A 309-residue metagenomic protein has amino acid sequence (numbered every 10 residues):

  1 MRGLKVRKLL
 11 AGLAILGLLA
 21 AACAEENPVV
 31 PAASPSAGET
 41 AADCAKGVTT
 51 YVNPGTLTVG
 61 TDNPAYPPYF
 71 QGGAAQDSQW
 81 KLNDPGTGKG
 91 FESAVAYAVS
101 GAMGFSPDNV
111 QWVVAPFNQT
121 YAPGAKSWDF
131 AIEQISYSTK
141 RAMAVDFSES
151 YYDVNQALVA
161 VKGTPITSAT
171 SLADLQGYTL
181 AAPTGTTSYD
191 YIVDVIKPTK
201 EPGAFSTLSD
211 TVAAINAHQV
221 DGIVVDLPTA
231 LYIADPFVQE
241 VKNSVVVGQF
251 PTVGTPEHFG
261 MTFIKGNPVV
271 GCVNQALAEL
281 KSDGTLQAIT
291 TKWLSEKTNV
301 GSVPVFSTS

Functional and structural regions predicted by a protein language model:
A14, L18, A24-A42: Short, low-complexity, disordered segments immediately C-terminal to signal peptides in bacterial exported proteins
A24, P35-E39, V95, A102 (+4 more regions): Extended ligand-binding regions for polar small-molecule ligands
A37-I132: Extracytoplasmic small-molecule ligand-binding "clamshell" domains of the periplasmic binding protein/Venus flytrap
K46-G47, T187-G203, Q275-S309: Ligand-binding clefts/hinges and TM-proximal coupling segments of bilobed small-molecule sensing domains
V59, P64-Y66, P85-M103, I135-T139 (+2 more regions): Bilobed "Venus flytrap"/periplasmic-binding protein-like clamshell domains and structurally analogous long
D108-D174: Acidic, polar ligand-binding/catalytic clefts
Q119, I135-A144, Y191-D194, D221-T255: A ligand-binding cleft/hinge motif common to bilobed small-molecule-binding domains
Y152-A160, V238-Q275, E296-S309: Periplasmic-binding protein-like
